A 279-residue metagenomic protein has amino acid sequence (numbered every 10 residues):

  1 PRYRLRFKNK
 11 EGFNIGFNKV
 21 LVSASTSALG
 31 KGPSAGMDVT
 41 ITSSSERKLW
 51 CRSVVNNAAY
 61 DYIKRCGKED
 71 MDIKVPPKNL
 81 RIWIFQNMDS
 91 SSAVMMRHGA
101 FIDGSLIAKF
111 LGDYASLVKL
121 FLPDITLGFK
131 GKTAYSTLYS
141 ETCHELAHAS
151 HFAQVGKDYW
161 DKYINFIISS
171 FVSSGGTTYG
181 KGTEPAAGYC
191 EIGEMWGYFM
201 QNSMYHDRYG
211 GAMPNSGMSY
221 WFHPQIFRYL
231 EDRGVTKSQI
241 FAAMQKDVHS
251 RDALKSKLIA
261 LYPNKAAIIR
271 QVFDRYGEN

Functional and structural regions predicted by a protein language model:
P1-I15: A short, solvent-exposed beta-strand micro-motif common in secreted/extracellular proteins
N18-Y60, K64, M71-I82, L127: Extracellular beta-sheet/turn segments enriched in Thr/Pro/Gly and aliphatic residues
S44-S53, G128-T133, T137, G182-G188 (+1 more regions): Second-shell loop/turn segments in exported
S53-L122: Auxiliary, metal-adjacent structural segments of Zn-dependent hydrolase domains
I63-M71, A147-G156, Q201-Y209, Y229-T236: Sec-exported extracytoplasmic/periplasmic mature domains
A93-G156, Y163-S169: Active-site scaffold of zinc-dependent metalloenzymes
D161-N215, P224-R228: Post-HExxH zinc-binding segment in Zn-dependent metallohydrolases
R208-N279: Pan-zinc metallopeptidase signature
